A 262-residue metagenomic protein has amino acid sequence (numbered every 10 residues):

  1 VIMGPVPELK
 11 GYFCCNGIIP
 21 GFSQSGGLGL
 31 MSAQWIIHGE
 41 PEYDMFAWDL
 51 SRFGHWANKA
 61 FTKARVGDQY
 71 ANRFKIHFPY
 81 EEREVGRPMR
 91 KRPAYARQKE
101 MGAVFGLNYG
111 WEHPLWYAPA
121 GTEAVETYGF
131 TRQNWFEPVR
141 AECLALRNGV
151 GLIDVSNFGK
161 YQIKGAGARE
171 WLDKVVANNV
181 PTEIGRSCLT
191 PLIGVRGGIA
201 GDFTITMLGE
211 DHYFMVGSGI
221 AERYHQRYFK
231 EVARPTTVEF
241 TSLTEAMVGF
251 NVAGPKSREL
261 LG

Functional and structural regions predicted by a protein language model:
V1-C14, Q24, E137, A141 (+1 more regions): FAD-binding beta-loop-beta segment adjacent to the flavin cofactor pocket
P5, G17, L50: Active-site donor-binding loop signature of nucleotide-sugar glycosyltransferases
C14-N16, V216: Short glycine-rich or small-residue beta-strand-to-loop segments that form or flank ligand, phosphate, metal/Fe-S
I18-F22: Glycine-rich "substrate-gating" loop/helix at the edge of Rossmann-like oxidoreductase active sites
S23-Q24, Y224: Residues that form or flank phosphate/diphosphate-binding pockets in enzymes that use nucleotide phosphates
S25-A47: Internal hydrophobic alpha-helix adjacent to the cofactor/substrate pocket in enzyme cavities
Y43-G262: Glycine/proline-enriched, intrinsically flexible loops and inter-domain linkers
